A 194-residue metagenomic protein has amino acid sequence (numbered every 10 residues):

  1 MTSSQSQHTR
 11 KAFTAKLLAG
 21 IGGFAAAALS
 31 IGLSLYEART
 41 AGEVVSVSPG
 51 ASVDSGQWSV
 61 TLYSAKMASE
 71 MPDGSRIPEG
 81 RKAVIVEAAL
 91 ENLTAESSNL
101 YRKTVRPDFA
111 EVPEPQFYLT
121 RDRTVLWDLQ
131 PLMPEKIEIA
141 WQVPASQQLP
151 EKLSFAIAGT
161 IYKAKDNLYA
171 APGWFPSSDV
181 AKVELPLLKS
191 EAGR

Functional and structural regions predicted by a protein language model:
T2-Y36, D108-A110, E114-P115, L129-R194: Surface-exposed edge beta-strand/loop patches
A19-V60: A eukaryote-biased signal for short, well-structured alpha-helical docking elements
S46-P49, E70-D73, T120-L126, I137-E138: Short structured motifs
S48, S55-Q57, E79-I85, D122-T124 (+3 more regions): Extracytoplasmic
D54, Y63, A156: Residues in well-ordered beta-strands of folded domains
V60-Q116: Extracytoplasmic/periplasmic/luminal assembly and interaction segments in envelope/secretory/respiratory proteins
T94-S97, L126, P144-S146: Short beta-strands and strand-coil junctions in structured, solvent-facing domains, enriched
